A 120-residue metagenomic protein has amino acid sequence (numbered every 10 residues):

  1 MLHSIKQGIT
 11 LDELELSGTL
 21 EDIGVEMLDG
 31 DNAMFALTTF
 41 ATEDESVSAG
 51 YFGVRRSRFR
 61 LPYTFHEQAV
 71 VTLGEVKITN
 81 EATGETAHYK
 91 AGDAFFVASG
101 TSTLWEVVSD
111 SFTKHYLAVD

Functional and structural regions predicted by a protein language model:
M1-S46: A short, N-terminal "cap"/entry segment at the start of jelly-roll beta-barrel domains of the cupin/DSBH fold
A33, T38, T42-Y63, A98-S99: Conserved short histidine dyad/triad with adjacent acidic residue
Y51, Y63, N80-A82, V107 (+1 more regions): Residue-level recognition of conserved beta-strand positions in structured domain cores
V54, T64-I78: Short, conserved beta-strand element in jelly-roll/cupin
T83-S99: Short acidic-glycine-tyrosine-enriched beta hairpin
K90, S99-D120: Ligand-binding loop in jelly-roll beta-barrel domains
